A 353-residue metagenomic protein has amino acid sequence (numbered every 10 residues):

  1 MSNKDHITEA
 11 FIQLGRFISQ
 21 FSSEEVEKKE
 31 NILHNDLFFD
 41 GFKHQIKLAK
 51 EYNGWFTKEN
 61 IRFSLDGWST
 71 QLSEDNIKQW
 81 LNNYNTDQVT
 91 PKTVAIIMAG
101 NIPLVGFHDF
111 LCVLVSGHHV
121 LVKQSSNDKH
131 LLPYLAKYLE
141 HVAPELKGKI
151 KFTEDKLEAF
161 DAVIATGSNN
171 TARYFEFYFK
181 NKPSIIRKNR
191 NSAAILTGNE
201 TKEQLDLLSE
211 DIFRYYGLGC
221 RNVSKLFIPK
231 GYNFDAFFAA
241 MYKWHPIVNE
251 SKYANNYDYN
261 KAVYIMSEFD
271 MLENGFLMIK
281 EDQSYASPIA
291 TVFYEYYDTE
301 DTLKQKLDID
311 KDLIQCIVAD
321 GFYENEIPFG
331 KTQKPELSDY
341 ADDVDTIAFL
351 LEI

Functional and structural regions predicted by a protein language model:
M1-T93, E295, I314-F322: N-terminal Rossmann-like NAD(P)+-binding subdomain of aldehyde/semialdehyde dehydrogenases
Q79, I102, N170-A172, F234: Glycine-rich nucleotide phosphate-binding loop and flanking beta-alpha elements of Rossmann-like dinucleotide-binding
Q79-V142: Conserved small-residue-rich beta-alpha loop and adjacent elements that most often cradle the phosphate/pyrophosphate
N82-N101, T153-A159, L277-T291: Donor nucleotide-activated moiety binding/catalytic core segment of transferases that use nucleotide-activated donors
T93, V142-Y232, D339-E352: Conserved NAD(P)+-binding/catalytic subdomain of aldehyde/semialdehyde dehydrogenases
G106-F107, L132, A172-F177, F237: Short glycine-/acidic-enriched loop or helix-start segments at secondary-structure transitions that form or flank
S125-D128, K188-S192, Q333-E336: Short, acidic/turn-prone active-site loops that include or flank metal/cofactor- and phosphate-binding residues
Y216-I353: NAD(P)-dependent aldehyde/semialdehyde dehydrogenase
